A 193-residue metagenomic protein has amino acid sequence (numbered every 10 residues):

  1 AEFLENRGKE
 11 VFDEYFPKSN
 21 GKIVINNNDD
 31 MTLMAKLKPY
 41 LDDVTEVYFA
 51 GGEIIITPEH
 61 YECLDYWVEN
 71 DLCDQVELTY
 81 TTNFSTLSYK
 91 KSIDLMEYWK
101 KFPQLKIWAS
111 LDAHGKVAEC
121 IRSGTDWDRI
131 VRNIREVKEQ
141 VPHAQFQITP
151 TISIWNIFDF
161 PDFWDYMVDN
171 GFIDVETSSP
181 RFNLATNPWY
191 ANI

Functional and structural regions predicted by a protein language model:
A1-D30, L41-P58, N70-K91, W99-V131 (+2 more regions): Core AdoMet radical
L33-L37, C63, D94-L95, D126-V137 (+1 more regions): A general structural detector for well-ordered alpha-helical segments in enzyme core domains, enriched
L37-Y40, D159: Residue-level recognition of alpha-helix termini/interfacial anchor residues
Y61-D65, Y89-E97, D159-P161: Distinct, well-ordered alpha-helical segments
Y66-L72, Q140: Short, acidic, metal-binding catalytic loop of nucleotide-sugar glycosyltransferases
I154-G171: Catalytic cores of alpha/beta
